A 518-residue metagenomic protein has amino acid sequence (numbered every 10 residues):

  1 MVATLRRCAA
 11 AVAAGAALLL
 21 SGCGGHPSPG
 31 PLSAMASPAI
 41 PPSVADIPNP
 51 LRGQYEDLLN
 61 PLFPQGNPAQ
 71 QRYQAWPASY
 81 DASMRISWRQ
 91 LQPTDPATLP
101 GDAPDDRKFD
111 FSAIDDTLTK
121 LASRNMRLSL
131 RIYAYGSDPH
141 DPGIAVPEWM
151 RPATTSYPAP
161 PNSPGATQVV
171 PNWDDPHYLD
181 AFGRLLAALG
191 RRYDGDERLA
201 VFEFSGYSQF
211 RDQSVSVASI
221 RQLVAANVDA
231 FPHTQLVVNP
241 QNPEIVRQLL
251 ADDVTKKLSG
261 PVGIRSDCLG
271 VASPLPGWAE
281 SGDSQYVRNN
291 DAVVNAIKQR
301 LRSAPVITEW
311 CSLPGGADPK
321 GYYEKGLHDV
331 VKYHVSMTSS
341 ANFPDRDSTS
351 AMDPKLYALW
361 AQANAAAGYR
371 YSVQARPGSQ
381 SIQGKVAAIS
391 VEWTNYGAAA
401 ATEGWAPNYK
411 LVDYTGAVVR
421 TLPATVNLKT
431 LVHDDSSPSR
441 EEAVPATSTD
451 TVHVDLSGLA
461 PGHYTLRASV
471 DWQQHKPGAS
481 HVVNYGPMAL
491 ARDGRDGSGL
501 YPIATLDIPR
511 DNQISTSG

Functional and structural regions predicted by a protein language model:
M1-V12: Bacterial N-terminal signal peptides that target proteins for export
L20-G22: C-terminal motif of bacterial Sec signal peptides marking the signal peptidase cleavage site
G24-H26: Bacterial signal peptide processing site
L32-D174, A296-M352: N-terminal substrate-binding region of glycoside hydrolase catalytic domains
P158-V215: Active-site groove signature of glycoside hydrolases
R198-R211, V224-Q248: Aromatic-lined carbohydrate-recognition surfaces of secreted/lumenal glycan-active proteins
P243, K256-R376: Substrate-binding cleft of secreted/luminal carbohydrate-active enzymes
A361-G518: Extracellular/luminal regions of secreted and cell-surface proteins that mediate adhesion/ECM remodeling
